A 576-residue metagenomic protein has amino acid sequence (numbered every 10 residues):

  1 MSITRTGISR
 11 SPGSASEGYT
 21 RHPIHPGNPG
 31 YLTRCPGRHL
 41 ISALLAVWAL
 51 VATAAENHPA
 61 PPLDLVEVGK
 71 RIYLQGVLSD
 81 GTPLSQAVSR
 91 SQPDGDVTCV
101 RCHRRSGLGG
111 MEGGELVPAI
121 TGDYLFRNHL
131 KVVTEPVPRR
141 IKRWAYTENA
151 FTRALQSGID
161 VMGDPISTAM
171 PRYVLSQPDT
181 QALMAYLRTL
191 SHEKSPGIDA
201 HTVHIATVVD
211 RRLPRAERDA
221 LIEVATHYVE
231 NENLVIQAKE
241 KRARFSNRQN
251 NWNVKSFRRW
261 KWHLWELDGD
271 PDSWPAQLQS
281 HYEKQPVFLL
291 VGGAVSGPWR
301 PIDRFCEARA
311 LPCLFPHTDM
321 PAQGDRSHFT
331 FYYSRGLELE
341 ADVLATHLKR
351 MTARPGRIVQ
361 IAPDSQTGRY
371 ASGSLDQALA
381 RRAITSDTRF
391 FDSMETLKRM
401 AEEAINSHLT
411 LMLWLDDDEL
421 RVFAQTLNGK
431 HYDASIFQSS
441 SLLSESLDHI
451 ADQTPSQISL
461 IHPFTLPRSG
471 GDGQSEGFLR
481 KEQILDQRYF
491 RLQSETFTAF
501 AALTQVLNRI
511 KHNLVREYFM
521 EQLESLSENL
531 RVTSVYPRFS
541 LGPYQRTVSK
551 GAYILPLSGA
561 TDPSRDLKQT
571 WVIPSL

Functional and structural regions predicted by a protein language model:
S2-R5, S9-S14: Low-acidity, Ser/Thr- and Arg-rich intrinsically disordered low-complexity segments
H39-V51: Bacterial N-terminal signal peptides
A55-P93: Electrostatic cytochrome c docking/interface patches
V68, E148-V161, P171-P196: C-terminal capping alpha-helices of c-type cytochrome domains
L74-V77, R101-G109, L125, Q156-D160 (+1 more regions): Detector for the c-type heme attachment site
S85-E148, A169-L175: Gly/Gly-Pro-rich "capping" loops immediately C-terminal to redox-active cysteine motifs in periplasmic/lumenal
R188-L576: Extracytosolic ligand-binding ectodomains
